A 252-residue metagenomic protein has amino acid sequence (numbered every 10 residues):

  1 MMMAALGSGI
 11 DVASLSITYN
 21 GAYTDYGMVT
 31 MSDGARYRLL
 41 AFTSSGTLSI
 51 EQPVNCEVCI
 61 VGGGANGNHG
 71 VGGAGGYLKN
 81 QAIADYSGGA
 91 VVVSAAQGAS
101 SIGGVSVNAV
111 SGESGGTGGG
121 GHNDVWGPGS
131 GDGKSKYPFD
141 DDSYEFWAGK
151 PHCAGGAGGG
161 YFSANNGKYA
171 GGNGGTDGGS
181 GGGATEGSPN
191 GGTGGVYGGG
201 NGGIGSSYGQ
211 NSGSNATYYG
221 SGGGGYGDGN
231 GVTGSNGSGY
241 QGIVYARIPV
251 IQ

Functional and structural regions predicted by a protein language model:
M3-V12, I17-S49, N55-Q252: Low-complexity, glycine/proline-biased repetitive segments and flexible coils/loops
